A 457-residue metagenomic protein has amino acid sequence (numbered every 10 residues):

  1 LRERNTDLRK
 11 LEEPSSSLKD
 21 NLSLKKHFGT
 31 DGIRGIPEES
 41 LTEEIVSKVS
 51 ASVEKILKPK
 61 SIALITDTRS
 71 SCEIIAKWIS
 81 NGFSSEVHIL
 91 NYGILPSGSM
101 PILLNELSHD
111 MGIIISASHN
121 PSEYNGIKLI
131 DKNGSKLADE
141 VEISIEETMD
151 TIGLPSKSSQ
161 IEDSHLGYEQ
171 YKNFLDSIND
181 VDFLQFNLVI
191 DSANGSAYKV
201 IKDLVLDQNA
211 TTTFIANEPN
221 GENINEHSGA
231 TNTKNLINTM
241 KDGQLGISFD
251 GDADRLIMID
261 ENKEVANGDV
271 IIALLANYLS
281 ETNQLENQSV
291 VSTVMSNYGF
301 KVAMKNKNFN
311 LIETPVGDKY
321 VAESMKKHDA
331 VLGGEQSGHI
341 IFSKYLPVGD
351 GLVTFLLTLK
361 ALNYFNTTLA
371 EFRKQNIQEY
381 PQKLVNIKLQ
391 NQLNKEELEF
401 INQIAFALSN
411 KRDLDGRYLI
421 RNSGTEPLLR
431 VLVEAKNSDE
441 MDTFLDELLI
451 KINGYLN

Functional and structural regions predicted by a protein language model:
N5-V87, M111, S164-N187: An N-terminal, well-structured beta->alpha segment
D7, A51, K55, A63-N125 (+1 more regions): N-terminal small/polar loop signature for handling phosphorylated ligands or for N-terminal nucleophile
L18-S23, I36, N125-D242: Gly/Ser/Thr-enriched, mixed-charge loops and adjacent short helices that form phosphate/oxyanion-binding elements
L64-D67, I190-S192, D260, K344 (+1 more regions): Short glycine-centered, acidic/aromatic-flanked micro-motifs in structured strand/loop junctions that mark active-site
I89-G98, V265-G268, T293, T314-P315: Active-site nucleophile and cofactor-binding loops and adjacent substrate-binding regions of central metabolic enzymes
S122-E123, L129-A138, E147, D182-L184 (+1 more regions): Replace "Mg2+/Mn2+-dependent" with "divalent metal-dependent
L245, T282-N457: Phosphate-binding and adjacent anionic-ligand microenvironments
